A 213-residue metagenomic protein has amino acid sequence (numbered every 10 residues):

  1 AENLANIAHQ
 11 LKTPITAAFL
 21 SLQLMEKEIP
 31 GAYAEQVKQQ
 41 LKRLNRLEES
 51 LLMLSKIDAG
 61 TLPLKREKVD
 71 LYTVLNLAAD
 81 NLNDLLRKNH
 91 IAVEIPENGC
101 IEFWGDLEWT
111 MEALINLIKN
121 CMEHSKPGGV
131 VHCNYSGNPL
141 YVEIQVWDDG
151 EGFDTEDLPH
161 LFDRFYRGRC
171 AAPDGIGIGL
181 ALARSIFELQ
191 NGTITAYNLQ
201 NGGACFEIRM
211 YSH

Functional and structural regions predicted by a protein language model:
K65-K68, R87, A92-E102: Conserved catalytic submotifs in the C-terminal HATPase_c
C121-M122: Short helix-loop "hinge" at the ATP-lid/N-box region of the Bergerat-fold HATPase_c
G128-L140: Short beta-strand/loop element within the Bergerat-fold HATPase_c
D148: Acidic ATP/Mg2+-coordinating residue in the GHKL
F153-Y166: Short conserved segment of the HATPase_c
G192-T193: Conserved glycine-rich
